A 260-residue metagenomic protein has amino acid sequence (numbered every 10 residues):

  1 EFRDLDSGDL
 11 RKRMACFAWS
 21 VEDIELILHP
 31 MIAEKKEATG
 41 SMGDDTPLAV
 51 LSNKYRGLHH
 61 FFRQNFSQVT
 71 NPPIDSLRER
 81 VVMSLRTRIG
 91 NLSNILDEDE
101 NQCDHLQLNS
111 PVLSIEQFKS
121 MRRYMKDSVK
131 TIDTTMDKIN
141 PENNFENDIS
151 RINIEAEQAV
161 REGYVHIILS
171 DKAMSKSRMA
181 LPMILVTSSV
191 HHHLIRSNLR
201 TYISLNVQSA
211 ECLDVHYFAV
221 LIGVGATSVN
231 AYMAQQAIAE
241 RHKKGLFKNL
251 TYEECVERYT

Functional and structural regions predicted by a protein language model:
E1-D6, A49-V50, K54, H59-H60 (+1 more regions): Phosphate/diphosphate-binding loops
E1-I152, E157, R161: Extended, highly charged accessory segments
S20, S114, P182, D214 (+1 more regions): Helix N-cap and loop-to-helix transition residues
E37-G43, T131, V165-S170, A237-F247: Short acidic (Asp/Glu) and glycine-rich catalytic loops that position anionic groups and cofactors
V69, M83-S84, R88-S93, K138-P141 (+4 more regions): Flexible loop/turn segments at secondary-structure boundaries
E100-L108, I152, L169-D171, L221 (+2 more regions): A broad, low-amplitude sensor of folded, mature protein cores
D137-E146, S175-M183, K243-C255: Glycine-rich tight-turn/loop motif centered on a GG-T
P141-N144, R151, E157-Y217, G223-V224: Conserved structured catalytic cores and adjacent interaction surfaces of nucleotide-binding/hydrolyzing enzymes
